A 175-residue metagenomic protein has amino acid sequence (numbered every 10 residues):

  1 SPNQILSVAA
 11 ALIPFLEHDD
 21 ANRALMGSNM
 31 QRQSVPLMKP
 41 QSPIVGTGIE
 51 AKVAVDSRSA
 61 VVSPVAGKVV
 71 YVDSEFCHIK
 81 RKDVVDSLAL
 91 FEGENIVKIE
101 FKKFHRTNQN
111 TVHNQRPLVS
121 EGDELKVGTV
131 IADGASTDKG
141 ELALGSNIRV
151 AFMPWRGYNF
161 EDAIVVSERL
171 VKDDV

Functional and structural regions predicted by a protein language model:
S1-R116, K126-V175: Long, charge-dense accessory insertions within large macromolecular proteins
S120: Duplex nucleic acid-engaging cores and interfaces of nucleic-acid transaction enzymes
